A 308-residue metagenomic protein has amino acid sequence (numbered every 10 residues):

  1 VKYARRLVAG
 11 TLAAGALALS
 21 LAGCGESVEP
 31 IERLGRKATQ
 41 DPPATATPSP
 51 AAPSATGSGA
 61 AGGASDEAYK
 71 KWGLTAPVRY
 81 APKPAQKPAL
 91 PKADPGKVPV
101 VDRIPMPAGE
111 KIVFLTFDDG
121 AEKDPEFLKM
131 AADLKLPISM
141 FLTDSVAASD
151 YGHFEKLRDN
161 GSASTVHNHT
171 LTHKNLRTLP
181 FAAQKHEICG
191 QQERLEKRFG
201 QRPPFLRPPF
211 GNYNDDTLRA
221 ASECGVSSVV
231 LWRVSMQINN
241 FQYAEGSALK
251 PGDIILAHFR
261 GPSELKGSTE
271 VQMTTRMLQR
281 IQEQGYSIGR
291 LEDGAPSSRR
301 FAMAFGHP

Functional and structural regions predicted by a protein language model:
V1-P30, D41-T47: Secretory targeting and sorting signals
C24-I104, F301-P308: N-terminal low-complexity, Pro/Thr-rich disordered segments that flank secretion/membrane-targeting signals
S27, A132, P137-S139, T165 (+2 more regions): CE4/NodB-like, metal-dependent polysaccharide N-deacetylase domain that modifies extracellular/periplasmic N-acetylated
W72-N175, R194: Active-site beta->alpha N-cap acidic-glycine motif
V98-P107, S268-P308: C-terminal domain-boundary segment and adjacent tail
V113-F117, I138-L142, T165-N168, P204-R207 (+3 more regions): Structural recognition of the beta-strand scaffold that forms the well-ordered cores of secreted hydrolase catalytic
D119-K123, L142-G152, N175-A182, R207-Y213 (+2 more regions): Acidic-and-aromatic substrate-binding clefts and catalytic sites of carbohydrate-active enzymes
N212, T217-P251, Y286-S297: His/Asp/Glu-enriched short active-site or ligand-binding loop at hydrolase and phosphoryl-transfer sites
